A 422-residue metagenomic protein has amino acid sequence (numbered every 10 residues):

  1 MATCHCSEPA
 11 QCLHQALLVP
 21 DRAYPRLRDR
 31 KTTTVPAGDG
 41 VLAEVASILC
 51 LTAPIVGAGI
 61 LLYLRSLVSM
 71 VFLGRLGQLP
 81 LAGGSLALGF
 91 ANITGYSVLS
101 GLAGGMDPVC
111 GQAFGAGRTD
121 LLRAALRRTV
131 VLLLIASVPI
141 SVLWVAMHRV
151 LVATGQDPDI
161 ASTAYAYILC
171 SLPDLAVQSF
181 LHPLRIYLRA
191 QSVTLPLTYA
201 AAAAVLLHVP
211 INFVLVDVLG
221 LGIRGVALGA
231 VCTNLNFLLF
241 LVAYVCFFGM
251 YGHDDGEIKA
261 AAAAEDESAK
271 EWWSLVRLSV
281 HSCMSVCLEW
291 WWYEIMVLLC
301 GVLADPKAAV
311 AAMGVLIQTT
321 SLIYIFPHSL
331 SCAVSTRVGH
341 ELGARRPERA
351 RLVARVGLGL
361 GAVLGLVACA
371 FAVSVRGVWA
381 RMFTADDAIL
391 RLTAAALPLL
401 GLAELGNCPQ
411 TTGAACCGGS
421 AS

Functional and structural regions predicted by a protein language model:
A2-T52, I223-L298: Interhelical loop/hinge segments that connect adjacent transmembrane helices in multipass membrane
Q15, V19-T32, A46-D107, V280-C300 (+1 more regions): Signature of the first transmembrane helix
L42-E44, G83, G117-R127, H148-S171 (+1 more regions): Membrane-interface helix-capping segments at transmembrane helix termini in multi-pass transporters
E44, P158, L195-L239, A243 (+3 more regions): Membrane-interface helix-loop junctions in multi-pass transport and translocation proteins
C50-S69, C170, D174, L181 (+6 more regions): Transmembrane helical elements of multi-pass membrane transporters/channels
Y63-A82, L151-P158, V214-L221, C283 (+4 more regions): Helix-terminus/linker motif at the lipid-water interface of multi-pass membrane proteins
L81-S141, V145, L181-A190, T194-L197 (+3 more regions): Small-residue-rich hydrophobic transmembrane alpha-helices
T94, V142-L143, P158-L184, Y199 (+5 more regions): Alpha-helical transmembrane segments of multi-pass membrane proteins
